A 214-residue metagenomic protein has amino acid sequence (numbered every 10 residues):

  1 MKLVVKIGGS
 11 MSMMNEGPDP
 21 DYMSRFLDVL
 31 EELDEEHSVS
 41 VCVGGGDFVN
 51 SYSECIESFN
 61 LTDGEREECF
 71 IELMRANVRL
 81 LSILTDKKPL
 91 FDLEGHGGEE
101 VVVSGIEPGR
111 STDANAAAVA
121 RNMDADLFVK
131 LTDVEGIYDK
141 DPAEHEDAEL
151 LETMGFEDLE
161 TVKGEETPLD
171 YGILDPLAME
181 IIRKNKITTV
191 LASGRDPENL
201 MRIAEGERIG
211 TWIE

Functional and structural regions predicted by a protein language model:
M1-E214: C-terminal catalytic "cap/lid" subdomain
